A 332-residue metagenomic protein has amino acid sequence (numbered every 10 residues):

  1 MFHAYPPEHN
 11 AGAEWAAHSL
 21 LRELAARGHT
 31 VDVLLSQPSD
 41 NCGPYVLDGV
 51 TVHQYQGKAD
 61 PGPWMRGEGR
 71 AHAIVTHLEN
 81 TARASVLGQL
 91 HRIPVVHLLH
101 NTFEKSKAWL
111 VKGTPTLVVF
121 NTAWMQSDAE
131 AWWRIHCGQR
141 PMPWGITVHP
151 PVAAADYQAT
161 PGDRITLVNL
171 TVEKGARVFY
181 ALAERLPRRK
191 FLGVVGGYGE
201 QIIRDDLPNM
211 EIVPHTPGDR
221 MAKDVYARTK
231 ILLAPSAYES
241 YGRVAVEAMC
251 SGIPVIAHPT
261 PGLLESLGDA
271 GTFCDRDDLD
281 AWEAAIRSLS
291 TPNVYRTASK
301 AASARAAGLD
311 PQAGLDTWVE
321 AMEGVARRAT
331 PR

Functional and structural regions predicted by a protein language model:
T76-T81, L99: Short His-centered aromatic/hydrophobic patch
T116-D156: Donor nucleotide-sugar binding/catalytic pocket of nucleotide-sugar-dependent glycosyltransferases
A154-D206, I212: Conserved catalytic-core segment of nucleotide-activated headgroup transferases in glycan assembly
D224-T229: Short alpha-helical donor nucleotide-sugar binding micro-motif in glycosyltransferases
A237: Aromatic "clamp/platform" in nucleotide-sugar-dependent glycosyltransferases that forms part of the donor/acceptor
P254-A257: Short hydrophobic beta-strand element within catalytic cores of glycosyltransferases and related nucleotide-activated
G271-L279, S288-N293: Conserved acidic donor-binding segment of nucleotide-sugar-dependent glycosyltransferases
N293-E323: A charged, aromatic-enriched C-terminal amphipathic alpha-helix characteristic of glycosyltransferases across folds
